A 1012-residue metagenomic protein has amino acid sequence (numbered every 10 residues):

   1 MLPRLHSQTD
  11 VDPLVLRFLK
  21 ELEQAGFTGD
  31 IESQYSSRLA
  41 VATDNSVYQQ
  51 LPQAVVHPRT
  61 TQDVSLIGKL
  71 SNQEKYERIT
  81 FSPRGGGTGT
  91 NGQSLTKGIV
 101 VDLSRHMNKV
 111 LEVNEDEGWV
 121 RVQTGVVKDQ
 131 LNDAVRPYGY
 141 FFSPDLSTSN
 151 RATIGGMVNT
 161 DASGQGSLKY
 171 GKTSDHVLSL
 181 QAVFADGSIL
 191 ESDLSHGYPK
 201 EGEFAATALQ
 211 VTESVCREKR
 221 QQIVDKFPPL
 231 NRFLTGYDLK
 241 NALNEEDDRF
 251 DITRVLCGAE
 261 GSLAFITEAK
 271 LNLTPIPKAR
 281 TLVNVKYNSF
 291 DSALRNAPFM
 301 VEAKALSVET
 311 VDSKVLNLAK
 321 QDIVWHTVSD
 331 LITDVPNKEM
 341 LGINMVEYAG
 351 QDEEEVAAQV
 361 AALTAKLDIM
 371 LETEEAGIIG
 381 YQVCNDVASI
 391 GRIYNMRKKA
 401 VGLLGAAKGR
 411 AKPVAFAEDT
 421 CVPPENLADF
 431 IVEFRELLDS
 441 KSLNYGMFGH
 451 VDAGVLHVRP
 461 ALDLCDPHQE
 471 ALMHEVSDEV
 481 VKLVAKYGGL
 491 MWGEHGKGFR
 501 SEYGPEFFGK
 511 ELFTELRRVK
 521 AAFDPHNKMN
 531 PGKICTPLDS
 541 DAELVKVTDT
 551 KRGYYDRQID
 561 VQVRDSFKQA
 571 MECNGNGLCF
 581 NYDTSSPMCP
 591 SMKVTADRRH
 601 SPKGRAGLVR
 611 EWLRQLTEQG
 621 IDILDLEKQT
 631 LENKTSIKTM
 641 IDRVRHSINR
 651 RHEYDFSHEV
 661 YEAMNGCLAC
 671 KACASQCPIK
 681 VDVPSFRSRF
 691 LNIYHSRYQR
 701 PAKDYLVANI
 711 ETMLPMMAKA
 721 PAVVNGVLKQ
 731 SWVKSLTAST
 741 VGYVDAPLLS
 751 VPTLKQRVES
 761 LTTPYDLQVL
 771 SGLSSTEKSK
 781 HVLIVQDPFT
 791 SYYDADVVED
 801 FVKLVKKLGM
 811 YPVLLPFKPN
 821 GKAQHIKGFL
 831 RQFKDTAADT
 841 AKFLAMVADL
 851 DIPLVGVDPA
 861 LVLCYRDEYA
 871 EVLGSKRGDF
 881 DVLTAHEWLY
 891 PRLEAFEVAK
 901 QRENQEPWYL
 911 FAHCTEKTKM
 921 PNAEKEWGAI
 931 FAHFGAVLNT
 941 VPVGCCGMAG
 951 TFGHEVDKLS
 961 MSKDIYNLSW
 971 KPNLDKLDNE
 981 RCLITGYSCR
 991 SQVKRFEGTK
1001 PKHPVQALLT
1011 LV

Functional and structural regions predicted by a protein language model:
M1-N72, Y76, G86-G118, S147 (+6 more regions): N-terminal flexible segment immediately upstream of the FAD-binding catalytic core in FAD-dependent oxidoreductases
L2-R4, E203-L243, V519, F523-P590 (+3 more regions): Flexible inter-domain linker/hinge segments
L22, A40, S46-E77, F81 (+7 more regions): N-terminal glycine-rich flavin-associated loop
T88-T90, T148-G155, T235-A242, E309-H326 (+17 more regions): A glycine-rich phosphate-binding loop feature that marks nucleotide/adenosyl-phosphate handling sites
M157-E245, R249-K320, W325, K338-N344 (+3 more regions): Mobile "lid/hinge" segments at catalytic clefts and subdomain interfaces of large enzymes
A269, A303-R410, G449, V594-T595 (+3 more regions): Terminal amphipathic helices with adjacent charged low-complexity linkers/tails
D524, P531, P684-V1012: Iron-sulfur cluster-binding electron-transfer modules in prokaryotic oxidoreductases
D541, V545-N576, F580-M717, K834-T840 (+6 more regions): Ferredoxin-type iron-sulfur electron-transfer modules in oxidoreductases and energy-metabolism complexes
